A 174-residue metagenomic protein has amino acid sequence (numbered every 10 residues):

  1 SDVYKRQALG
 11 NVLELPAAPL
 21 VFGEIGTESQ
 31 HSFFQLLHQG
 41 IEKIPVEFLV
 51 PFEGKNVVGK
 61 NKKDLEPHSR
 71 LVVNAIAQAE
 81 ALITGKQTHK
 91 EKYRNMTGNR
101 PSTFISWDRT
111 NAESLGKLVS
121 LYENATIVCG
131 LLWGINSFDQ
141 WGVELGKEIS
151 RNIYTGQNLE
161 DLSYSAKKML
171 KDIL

Functional and structural regions predicted by a protein language model:
S1-L174: A SIS-like phosphosugar-recognition module
